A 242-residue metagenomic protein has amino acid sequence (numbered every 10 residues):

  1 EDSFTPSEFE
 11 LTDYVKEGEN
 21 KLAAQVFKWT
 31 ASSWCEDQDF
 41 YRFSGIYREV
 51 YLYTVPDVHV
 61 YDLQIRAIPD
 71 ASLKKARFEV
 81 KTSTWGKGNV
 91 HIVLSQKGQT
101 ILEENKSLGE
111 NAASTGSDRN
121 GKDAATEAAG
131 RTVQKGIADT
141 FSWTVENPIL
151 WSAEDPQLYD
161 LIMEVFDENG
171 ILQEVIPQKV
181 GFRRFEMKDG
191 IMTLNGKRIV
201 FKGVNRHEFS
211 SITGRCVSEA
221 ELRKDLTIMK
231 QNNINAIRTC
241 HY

Functional and structural regions predicted by a protein language model:
E1, T100-A113, G121-D123, E127-G130: Solvent-exposed serine/threonine-rich low-complexity stretches and specific carbohydrate-binding patches
E1-D62, W85-K87, A236-C240: Accessory beta-strand-rich segments of carbohydrate-active enzymes
T5-F9, I137-W143: Short strand-edge motifs at loop-to-beta-strand transitions and within beta-strands of extracellular beta-rich domains
V15-E19, G116, V145-L158: Short glycine/proline/serine/threonine-rich loop/turn segments at secondary-structure transition edges
A23-Q25, D160-E164: Extracellular recognition modules
S32, D57-R66, P148, I162 (+1 more regions): Active-site-adjacent substrate/metal-binding segments within catalytic domains of carbohydrate-active enzymes
V50, Y159, G196: Conserved, mostly hydrophobic/aromatic
K74-G109: Beta-strand-rich binding/interaction modules
